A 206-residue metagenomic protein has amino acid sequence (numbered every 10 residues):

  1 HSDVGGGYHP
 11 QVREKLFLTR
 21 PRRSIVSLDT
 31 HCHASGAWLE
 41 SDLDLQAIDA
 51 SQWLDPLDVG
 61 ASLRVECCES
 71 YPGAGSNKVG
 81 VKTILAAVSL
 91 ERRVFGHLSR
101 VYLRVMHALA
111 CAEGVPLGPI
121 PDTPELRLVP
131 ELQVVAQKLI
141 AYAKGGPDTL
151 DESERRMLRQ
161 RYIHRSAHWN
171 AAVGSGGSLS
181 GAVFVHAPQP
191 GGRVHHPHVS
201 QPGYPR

Functional and structural regions predicted by a protein language model:
H1-R206: Active-site- or binding-pocket-proximal scaffold segments within functional domains
